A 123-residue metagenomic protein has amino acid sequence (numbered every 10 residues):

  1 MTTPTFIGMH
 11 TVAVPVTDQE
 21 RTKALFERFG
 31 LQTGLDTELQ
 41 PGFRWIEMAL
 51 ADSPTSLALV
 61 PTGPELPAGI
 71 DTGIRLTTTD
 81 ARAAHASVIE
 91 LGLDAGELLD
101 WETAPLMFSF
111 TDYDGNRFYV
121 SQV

Functional and structural regions predicted by a protein language model:
M1-T5, T11-V14, G34-T37, R44 (+1 more regions): Vicinal oxygen chelate
F6-I7, A13-T55: Core segments of cupin and vicinal oxygen chelate
M9-T11, G69-I74: Eukaryotic phosphotyrosine signaling hubs
A13-P15, A49, R75-T79, S121: Short hydrophobic/aromatic beta-strand micro-patches that form the beta-sheet surface supporting nucleotide- or nucleic
L25, R82-S87: Short amphipathic alpha-helices within nucleic acid-binding modules
A51-S56, E65-L66, A81-A83: Short, charged/polar surface micro-motifs in flexible loops or helix N-caps
D52-L57, D114-F118: Short, charged/polar, Gly/Pro-enriched secondary-structure boundary elements
